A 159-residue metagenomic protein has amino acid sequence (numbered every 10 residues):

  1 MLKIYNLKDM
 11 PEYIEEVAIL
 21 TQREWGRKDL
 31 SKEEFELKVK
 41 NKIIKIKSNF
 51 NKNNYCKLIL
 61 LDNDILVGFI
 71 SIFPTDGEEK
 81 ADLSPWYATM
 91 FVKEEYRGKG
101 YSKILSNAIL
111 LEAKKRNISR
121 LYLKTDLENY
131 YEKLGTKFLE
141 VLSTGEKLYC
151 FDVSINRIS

Functional and structural regions predicted by a protein language model:
M1-I19, N156-S159: Conserved N-terminal entry element of GNAT/NAT acetyltransferase domains
G26-I59: Active-site rim helix/loop that mediates acceptor-substrate recognition in acyltransferases
K57-I59, I65-P74, W86, F91: Conserved beta-strand in the GNAT
L61-N63, F151-V153: Active-site beta-strand termini and strand-to-loop segments that position acidic
I65, T75-Y87, R97, G145: A conserved beta-turn-beta hairpin within the catalytic core of GNAT-like acetyltransferases that forms part
Y96-A108: Conserved acetyl-CoA pyrophosphate-binding loop and the N-cap/start of the following alpha-helix in GNAT-like
S106, A113-T125: Conserved GNAT acetyl-CoA-binding A-motif
S119, T125-C150: Conserved active-site alpha-helix within GNAT-family acetyltransferase domains
